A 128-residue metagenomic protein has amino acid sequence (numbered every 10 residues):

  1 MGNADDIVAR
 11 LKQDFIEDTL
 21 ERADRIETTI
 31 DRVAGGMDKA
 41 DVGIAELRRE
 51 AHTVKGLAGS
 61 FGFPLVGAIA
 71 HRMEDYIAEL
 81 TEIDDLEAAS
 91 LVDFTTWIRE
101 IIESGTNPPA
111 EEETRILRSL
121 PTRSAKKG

Functional and structural regions predicted by a protein language model:
A4-L47: Long, amphipathic alpha-helical coiled-coil segments characteristic of histidine-phosphotransfer scaffolds
V8, G36-G43, V66, I83-E87 (+1 more regions): Residue-level recognition of alpha-helical structural elements
D14, I77-S90: Histidine phosphotransfer helical core of two-component systems
T19, I26, I44-L47, V66 (+3 more regions): Hydrophobic packing residues in well-ordered alpha-helices of helical domains and bundles
A23, I30, A51, A70-M73 (+2 more regions): Generic L/I/V-rich hydrophobic alpha-helical segments across diverse proteins
I26-M37, A58-F61, I77-L80, I102-G105: Secondary-structure edge/capping motif, primarily at the C-terminal ends of alpha-helices and the immediately following
V42-E79: Extended, amphipathic alpha-helices with heptad-repeat/coiled-coil or helix-bundle character that serve as
S90-G128: Structural secondary-structure packing elements that flank or coincide with functional cores
